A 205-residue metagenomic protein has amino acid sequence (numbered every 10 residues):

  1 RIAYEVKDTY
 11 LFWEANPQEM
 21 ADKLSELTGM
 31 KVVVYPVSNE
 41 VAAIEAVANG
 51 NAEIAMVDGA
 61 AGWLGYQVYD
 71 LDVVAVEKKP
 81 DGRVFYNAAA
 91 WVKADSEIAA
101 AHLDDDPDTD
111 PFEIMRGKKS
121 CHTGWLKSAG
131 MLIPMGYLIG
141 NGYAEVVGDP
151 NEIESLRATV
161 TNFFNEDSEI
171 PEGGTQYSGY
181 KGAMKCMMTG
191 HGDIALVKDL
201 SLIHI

Functional and structural regions predicted by a protein language model:
A3, T9-V33: Short, polar/charged alpha-helical segment
K7-L11, K119-W125, E172-G174: Second-shell loop/turn segments in exported
A15-E19, K23, A42, A46 (+8 more regions): Extracytoplasmic/secreted proteins, especially bacterial periplasmic and envelope-associated proteins
V34-E45, V146-K185, T189, L200: Short helix-initiation/N-cap motifs at beta->coil->alpha
Y35-D72: Pocket-flanking alpha-helical
E53-D58, G192-K198: Paired acidic/hydrophobic, glycine-rich loop segments that form the ligand-binding mouth/hinge of periplasmic-binding
E77-G148: A conserved helix-loop-strand patch within extracytoplasmic ligand-binding domains of the periplasmic binding
I203-I205: Conserved small/polar residues in nucleotide/adenosyl-binding loops
